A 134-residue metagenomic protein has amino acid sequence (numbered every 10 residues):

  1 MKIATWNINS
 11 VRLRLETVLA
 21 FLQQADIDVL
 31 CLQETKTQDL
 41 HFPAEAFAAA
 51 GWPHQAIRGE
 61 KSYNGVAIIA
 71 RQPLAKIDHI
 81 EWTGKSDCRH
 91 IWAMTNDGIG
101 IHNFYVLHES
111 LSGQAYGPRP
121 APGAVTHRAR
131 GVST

Functional and structural regions predicted by a protein language model:
M1-A50, H54, Y63-V66: N-terminal, active-site-proximal structural segment of metallo-dependent hydrolase catalytic domains
W6-V11, H79-E81, P118-A121: Short, flexible loop segments at the rims of nucleotide/cofactor-binding pockets, characterized by
R14-L15, S86, T126: Amphipathic coiled-coil/heptad-repeat helices and related helical stalk/stem segments that mediate oligomerization
E16-L19, A70, W82, Q114-G117: Surface-exposed beta-strand edges and their flanking turn/coil or helix-capping segments
T35-Q38, F42-L111: Structured beta-strand-rich core segments of catalytic domains in phosphoester-bond hydrolases
A46-W52, P122-T134: Metal-dependent phosphoesterases centered on the DNase I-like endonuclease/exonuclease/phosphatase
V106-R130: Surface-exposed cleft-lining segments at the edges of enzyme active sites
